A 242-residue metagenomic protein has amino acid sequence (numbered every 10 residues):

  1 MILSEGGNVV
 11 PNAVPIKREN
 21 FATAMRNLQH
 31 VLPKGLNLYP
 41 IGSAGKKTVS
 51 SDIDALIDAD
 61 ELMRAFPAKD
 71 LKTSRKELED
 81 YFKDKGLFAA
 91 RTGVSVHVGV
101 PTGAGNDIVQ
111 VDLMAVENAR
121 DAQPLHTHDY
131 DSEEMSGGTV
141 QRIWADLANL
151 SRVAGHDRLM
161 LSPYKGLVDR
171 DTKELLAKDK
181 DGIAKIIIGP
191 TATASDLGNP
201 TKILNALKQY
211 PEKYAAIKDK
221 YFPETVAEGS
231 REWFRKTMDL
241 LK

Functional and structural regions predicted by a protein language model:
M1-P40: Helical scaffold of the NTase/Pol beta-like nucleotidyltransferase catalytic core
E5-V14, L56-F66, P124-D131: Charged, low-complexity surface segments at secondary-structure and domain boundaries
K17-R26, A68-Y81, E134-W144: Well-ordered, non-membrane alpha-helical segments in soluble/globular domains
M25-A68: Active-site nucleotide-donor binding segment shared across nucleotidyl transfer reactions
P33-I41, K72-V94, G155-L161: Short secondary-structure junctions
A59-D70, S74, L78, G103-D107: Active-site beta-strand-loop-beta-strand hairpin of nuclease catalytic cores that positions key catalytic residues
V94, V98-K242: Catalytic cores of NTP-dependent nucleotidyl/adenyl transfer enzymes across multiple folds
